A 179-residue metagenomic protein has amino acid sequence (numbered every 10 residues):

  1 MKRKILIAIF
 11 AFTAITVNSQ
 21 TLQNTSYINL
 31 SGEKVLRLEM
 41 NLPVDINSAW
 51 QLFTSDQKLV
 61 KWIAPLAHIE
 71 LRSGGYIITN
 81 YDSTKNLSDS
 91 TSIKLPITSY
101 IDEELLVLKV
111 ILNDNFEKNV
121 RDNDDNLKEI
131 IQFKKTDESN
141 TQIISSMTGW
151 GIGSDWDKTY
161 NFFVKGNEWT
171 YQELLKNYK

Functional and structural regions predicted by a protein language model:
M1-T25: Bacterial Sec-dependent N-terminal signal peptides
N18-L66: Hydrophobic ligand-binding cavity/cleft-lining segments
Q20-T21, T148-K179: A conserved amphipathic terminal alpha-helix motif
E33-N41, Y76, S92, L105 (+2 more regions): Intrinsic-disorder/low-complexity, polar/charged segments enriched in Ser/Thr/Lys/Arg/Asp/Glu/Gln
A49-W50, L59, I77-T79, I97 (+4 more regions): Hydrophobic pocket/interface hotspot
Q57-S92, Y100: Short beta-edge strand/loop motif at the mouth of beta-sheet-based domains
H68, T91-E138: Hydrophobic-ligand binding "helix-grip"
V110-F116, S146-G153: Short, solvent-exposed aromatic-acidic interface loops
